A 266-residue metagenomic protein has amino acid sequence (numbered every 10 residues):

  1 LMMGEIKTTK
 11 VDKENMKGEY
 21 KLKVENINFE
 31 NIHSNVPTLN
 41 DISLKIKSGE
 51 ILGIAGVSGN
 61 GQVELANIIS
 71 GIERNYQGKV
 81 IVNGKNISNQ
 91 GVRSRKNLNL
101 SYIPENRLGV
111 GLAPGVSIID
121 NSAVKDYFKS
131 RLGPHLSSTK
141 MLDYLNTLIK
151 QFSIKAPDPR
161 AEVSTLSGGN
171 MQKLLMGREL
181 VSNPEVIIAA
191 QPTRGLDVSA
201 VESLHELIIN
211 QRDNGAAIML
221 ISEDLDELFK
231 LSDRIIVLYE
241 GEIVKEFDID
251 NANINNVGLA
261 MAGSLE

Functional and structural regions predicted by a protein language model:
L1-E266: Glycine-rich phosphate-binding loops of nucleotide-dependent enzymes
